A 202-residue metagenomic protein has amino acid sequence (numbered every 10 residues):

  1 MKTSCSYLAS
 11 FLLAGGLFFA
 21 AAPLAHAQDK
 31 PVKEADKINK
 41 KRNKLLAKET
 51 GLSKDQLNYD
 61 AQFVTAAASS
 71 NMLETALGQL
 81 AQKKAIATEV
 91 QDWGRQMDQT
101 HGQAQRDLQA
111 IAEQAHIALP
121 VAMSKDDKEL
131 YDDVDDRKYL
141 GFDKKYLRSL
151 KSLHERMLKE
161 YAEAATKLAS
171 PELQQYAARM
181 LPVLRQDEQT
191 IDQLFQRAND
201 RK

Functional and structural regions predicted by a protein language model:
K2-F11, F18-F19, P23-K202: His/Met- and acidic-residue-enriched segments that coordinate or traffic transition-metal cofactors and support
